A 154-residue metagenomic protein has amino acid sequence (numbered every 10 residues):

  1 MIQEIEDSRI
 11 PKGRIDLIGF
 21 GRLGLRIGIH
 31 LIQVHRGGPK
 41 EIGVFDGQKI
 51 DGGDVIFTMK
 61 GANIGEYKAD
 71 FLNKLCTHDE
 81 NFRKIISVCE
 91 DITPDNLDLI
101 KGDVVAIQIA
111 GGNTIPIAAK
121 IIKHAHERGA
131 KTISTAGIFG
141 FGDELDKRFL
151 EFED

Functional and structural regions predicted by a protein language model:
M1-D154: Adenine nucleotide-associated cytosolic modules
